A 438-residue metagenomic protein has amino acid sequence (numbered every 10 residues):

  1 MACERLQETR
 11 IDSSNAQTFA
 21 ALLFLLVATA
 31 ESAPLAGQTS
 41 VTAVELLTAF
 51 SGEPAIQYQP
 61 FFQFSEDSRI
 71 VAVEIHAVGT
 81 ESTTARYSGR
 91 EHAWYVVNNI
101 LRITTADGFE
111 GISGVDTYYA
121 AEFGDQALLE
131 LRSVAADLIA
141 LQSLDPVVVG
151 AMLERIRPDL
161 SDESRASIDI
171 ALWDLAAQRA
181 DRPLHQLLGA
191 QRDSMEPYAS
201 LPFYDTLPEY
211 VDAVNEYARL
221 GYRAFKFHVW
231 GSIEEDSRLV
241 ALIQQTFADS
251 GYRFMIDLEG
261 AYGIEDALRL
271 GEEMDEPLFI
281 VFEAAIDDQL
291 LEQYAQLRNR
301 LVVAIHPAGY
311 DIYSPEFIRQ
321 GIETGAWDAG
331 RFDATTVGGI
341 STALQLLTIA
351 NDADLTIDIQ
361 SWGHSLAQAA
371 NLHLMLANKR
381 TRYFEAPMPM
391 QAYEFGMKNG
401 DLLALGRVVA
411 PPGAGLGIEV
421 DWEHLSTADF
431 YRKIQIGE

Functional and structural regions predicted by a protein language model:
M1-S14: N-terminal secretory signal peptides that target proteins for export/translocation
F19-A30: Bacterial N-terminal signal peptides
V41-D107, I112-A120, E394-F395: Structured beta-strand/loop patches that form or line metal/cofactor-binding pockets in enzymes
F50, F62, D67, T104-R179: Metal- or metallocofactor-binding catalytic centers and their adjacent structured scaffolds across diverse enzyme
G108, I168, D181, D257 (+5 more regions): Conserved, mostly hydrophobic/aromatic
D193-L301: Metal-dependent enolase-superfamily TIM-barrel catalytic cores that perform enediolate-based chemistry
L278, Q289-R407, P411: Shared catalytic-loop signature of beta/alpha-barrel
M390, E394-E438: C-terminal extensions of enzymes
